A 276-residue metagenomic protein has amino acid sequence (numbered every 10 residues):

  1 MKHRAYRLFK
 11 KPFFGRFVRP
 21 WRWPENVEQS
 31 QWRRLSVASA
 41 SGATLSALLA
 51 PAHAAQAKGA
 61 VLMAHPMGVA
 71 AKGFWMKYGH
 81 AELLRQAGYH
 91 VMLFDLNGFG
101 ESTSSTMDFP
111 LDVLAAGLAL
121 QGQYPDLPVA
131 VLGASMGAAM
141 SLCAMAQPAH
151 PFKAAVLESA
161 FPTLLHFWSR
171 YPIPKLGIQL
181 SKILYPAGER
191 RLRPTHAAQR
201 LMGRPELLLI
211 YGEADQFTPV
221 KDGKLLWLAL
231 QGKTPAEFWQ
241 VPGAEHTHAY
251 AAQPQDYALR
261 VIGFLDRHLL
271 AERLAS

Functional and structural regions predicted by a protein language model:
M1-A38, S46-A50: An N-terminal hydrophobic leader/cap segment in hydrolases
M67-E82, L96, T103: The serine-hydrolase catalytic nucleophile loop
S104-Y124: Alpha/beta-hydrolase active-site loop
Y124-S135: Alpha/beta-hydrolase fold nucleophile elbow
C143-R190, R200-P205: Hydrolase active-site cap/lid region
L201-G203, L208-Y211, D215: Short beta-strand/loop motif that positions the catalytic acidic residue of the alpha/beta-hydrolase fold
Q216-D222: Conserved alpha/beta-hydrolase "acid-adjacent" motif
A244-P254: Catalytic histidine-centered segment of alpha/beta-hydrolase-like enzymes
